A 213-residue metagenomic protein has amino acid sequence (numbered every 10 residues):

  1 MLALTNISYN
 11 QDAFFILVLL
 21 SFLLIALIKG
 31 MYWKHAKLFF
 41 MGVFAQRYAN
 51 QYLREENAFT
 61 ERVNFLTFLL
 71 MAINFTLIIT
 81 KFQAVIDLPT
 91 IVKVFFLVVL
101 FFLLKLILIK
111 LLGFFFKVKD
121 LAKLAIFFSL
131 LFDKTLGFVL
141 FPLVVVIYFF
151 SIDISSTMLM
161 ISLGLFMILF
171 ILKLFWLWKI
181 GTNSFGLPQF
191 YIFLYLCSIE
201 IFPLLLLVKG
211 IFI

Functional and structural regions predicted by a protein language model:
M1-I16, I79-V92, I147-L159, K209-I213: Helix-coil boundary and interhelical linker segments in multi-pass alpha-helical membrane proteins
M1-V63: N-terminal juxtamembrane cytosolic/stromal segments of multi-pass membrane proteins
I7, Q11, F15, L19 (+10 more regions): Hydrophobic, aromatic-rich alpha-helical transmembrane segments and their membrane-interface anchor motifs
K37, M41, I79-A84, I109-G113 (+6 more regions): Membrane-water interface at transmembrane helix exits
Y48-F95: Hydrophobic alpha-helical segments and helix pairs
N64-K81, L100, L104, G137-V145 (+2 more regions): Hydrophobic alpha-helical transmembrane segments of multi-pass integral membrane proteins
A84-F149: Alpha-helical transmembrane segments with an aromatic anchor "belt"
L143-I213: Terminal transmembrane helical module of multi-pass membrane proteins
